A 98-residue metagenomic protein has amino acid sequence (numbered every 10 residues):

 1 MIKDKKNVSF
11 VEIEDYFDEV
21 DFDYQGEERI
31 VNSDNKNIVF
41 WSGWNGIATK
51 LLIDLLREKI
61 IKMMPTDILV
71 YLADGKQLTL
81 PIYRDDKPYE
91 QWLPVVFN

Functional and structural regions predicted by a protein language model:
M1-V11, V20: Positively charged, polyanion-binding regions of nucleic-acid-associated proteins
K5, E58-K59: Alpha-helix C-caps/helix-loop-beta hinges
E12, K62-T66: A structural signal for short, well-ordered beta-strand segments and their strand-loop junctions that often border
E12-Y16, L55: A short acidic, leucine-rich amphipathic alpha-helix
D15, E27-I30, Q77, P81: Intrinsically disordered, low-complexity regulatory/linker segments
E19-I47: Short, positively charged loop/turn segments that connect secondary-structure elements
V39-R57, M63-M64: Short amphipathic alpha-helical interaction segments
L69-N98: Short, amphipathic alpha-helical interaction segments positioned at domain boundaries
